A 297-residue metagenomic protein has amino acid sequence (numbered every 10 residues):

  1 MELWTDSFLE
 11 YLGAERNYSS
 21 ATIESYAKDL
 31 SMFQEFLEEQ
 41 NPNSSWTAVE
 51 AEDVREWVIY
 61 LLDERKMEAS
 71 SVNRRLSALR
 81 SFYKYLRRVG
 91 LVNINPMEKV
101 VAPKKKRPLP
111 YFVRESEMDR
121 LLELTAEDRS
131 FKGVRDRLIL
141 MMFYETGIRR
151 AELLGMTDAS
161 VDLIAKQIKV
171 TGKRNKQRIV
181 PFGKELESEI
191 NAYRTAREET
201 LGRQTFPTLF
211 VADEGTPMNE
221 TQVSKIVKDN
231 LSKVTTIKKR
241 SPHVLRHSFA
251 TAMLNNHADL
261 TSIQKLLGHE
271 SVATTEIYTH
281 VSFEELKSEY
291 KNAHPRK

Functional and structural regions predicted by a protein language model:
M1-K297: Conserved catalytic core of the tyrosine transesterase superfamily
